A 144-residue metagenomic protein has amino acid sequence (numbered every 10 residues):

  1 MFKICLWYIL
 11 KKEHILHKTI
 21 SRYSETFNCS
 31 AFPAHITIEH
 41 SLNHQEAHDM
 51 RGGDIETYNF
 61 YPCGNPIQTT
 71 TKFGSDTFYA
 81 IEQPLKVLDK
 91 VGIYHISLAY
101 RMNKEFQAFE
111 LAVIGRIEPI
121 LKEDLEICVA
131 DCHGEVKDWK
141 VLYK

Functional and structural regions predicted by a protein language model:
M1-K144: Histidine-dependent nucleotide/RNA phosphoesterase domain, centered on the 2H-phosphoesterase fold with its duplicated
